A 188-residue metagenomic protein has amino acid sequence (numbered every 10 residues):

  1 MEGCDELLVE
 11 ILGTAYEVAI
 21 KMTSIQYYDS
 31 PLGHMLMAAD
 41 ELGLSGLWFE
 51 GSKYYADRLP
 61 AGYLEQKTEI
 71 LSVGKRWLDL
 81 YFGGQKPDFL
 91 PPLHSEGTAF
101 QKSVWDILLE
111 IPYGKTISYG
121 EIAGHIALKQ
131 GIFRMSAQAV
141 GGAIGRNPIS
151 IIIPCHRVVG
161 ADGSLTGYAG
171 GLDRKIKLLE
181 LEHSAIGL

Functional and structural regions predicted by a protein language model:
G3-M135, L181-L188: Basic nucleic-acid-binding alpha-helical/helix-turn surface characteristic of O6-alkylguanine DNA
Y54, I149-I151: Mobile beta-alpha loop/short-helix "lid" or hinge segments that flank ligand
Y55-R58, V159, L172: Short glycine/proline- and charge-enriched loop/turn segments that cap or connect secondary-structure elements
F133-N147: Regulatory, non-catalytic segments
I151-V158: Short Lys/Arg-enriched helix C-cap and helix-to-coil transition segments that create basic nucleic-acid-contact patches
A161-L188: …primarily DNA-binding HTH/wHTH and HhH modules…
